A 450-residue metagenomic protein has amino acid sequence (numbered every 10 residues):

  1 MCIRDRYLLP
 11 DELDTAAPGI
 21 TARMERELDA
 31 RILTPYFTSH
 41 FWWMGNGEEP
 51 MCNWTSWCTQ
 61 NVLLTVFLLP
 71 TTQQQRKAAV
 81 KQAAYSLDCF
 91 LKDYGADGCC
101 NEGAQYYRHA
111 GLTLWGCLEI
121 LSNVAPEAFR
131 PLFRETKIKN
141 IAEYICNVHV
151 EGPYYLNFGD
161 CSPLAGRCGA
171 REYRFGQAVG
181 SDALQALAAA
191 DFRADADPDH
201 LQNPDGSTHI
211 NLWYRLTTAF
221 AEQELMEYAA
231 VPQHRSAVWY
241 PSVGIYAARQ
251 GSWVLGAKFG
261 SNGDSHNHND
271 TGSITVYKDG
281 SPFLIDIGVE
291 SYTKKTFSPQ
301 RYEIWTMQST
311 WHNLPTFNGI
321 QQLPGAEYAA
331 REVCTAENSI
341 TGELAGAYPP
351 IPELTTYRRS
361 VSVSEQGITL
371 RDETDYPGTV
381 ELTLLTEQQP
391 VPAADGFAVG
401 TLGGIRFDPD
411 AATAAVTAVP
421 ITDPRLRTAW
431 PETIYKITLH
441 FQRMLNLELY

Functional and structural regions predicted by a protein language model:
R4, G45-W57, N61, N101-W115 (+4 more regions): Carbohydrate-binding/catalytic loop surfaces
R4-Q105, E227-A229: Active-site lining segments of carbohydrate-active enzymes
L64, Y246-Q250, I274-V276, G342 (+1 more regions): Short acidic-hydrophobic surface loop/beta-edge motif
V80, L87-D88, D93-A125, V238 (+2 more regions): Long, repeat-rich segments with strong aromatic
G111-F283, A429-W430, I434, T438-H440: Carbohydrate-active enzyme catalytic cores, enriched for enzymes that act on polyanionic acidic polysaccharides
L156-D160, S273, L284-Q308: Aromatic/acidic polysaccharide-binding cleft in carbohydrate-active enzymes
F192, A196-G206, Y292-Y450: CBM-like, beta-strand-rich accessory domains located in the C-terminal region of large, secreted polysaccharide-active
A257, I285-I287, R406-P409: Short capping micro-motif at the N-terminus of alpha-helices
